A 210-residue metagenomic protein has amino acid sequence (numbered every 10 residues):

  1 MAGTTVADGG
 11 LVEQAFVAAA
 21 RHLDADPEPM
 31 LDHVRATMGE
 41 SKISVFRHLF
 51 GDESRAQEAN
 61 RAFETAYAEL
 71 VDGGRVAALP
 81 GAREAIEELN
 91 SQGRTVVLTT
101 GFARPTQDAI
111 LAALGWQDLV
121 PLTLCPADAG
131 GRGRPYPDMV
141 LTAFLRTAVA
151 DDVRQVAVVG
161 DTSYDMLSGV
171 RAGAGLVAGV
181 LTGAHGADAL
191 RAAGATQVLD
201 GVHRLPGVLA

Functional and structural regions predicted by a protein language model:
M1-E88, Q92: N-terminal helical cap/lid subdomain that shapes the substrate entry/recognition surface in HAD-like hydrolases
F16, A82-L114, L124: Substrate-recognition element of Asp-dependent hydrolases with the DxDx(T/V) motif
D26, Q117-P121, A150: Conserved H-loop
D32-R35, W116-R132, Q155: A short, structured active-site edge motif that brings together acidic residues
R83-S91, F144-L145, M166-R171: Surface-exposed amphipathic alpha-helices with a cationic face
G115-P126, A189-G207: Structural recognition of alpha->loop->beta junctions
R134-M166, A178: Conserved Lys-Pro-Asp/Glu-containing loop-to-beta segment of HAD-superfamily phosphomonoesterases, centered on
A157-Q197: Acidic, Mg2+-coordinating phosphoryl-transfer loop and its flanking beta/alpha structural elements, shared across
